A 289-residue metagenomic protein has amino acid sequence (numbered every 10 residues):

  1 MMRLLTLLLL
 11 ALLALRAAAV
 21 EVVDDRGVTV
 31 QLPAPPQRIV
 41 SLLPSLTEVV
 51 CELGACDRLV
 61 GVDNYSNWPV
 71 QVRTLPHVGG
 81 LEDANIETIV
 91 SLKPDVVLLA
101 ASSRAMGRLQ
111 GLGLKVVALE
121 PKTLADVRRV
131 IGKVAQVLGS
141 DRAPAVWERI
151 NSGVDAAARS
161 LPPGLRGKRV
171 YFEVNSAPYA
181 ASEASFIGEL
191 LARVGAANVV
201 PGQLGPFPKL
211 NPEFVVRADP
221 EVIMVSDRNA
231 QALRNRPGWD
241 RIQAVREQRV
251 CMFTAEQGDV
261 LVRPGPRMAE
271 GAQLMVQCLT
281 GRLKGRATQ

Functional and structural regions predicted by a protein language model:
M2-L10: Sec-dependent signal peptide recognition, specifically the positively charged N-region followed immediately by
A14-A17: N-terminal signal peptide c-region/cleavage motif recognized by signal peptidases
V20, Q37-L92, V96-S102, V199: A short, structured surface patch at a secondary-structure boundary
V20-V22, T29, V96, R104-Y179 (+2 more regions): Extracytoplasmic substrate-binding proteins
V23-G27, V78-E87, Q203-P212: Short helix-initiation/N-cap motifs at beta->coil->alpha
L43, A101-S102, V174-S176, Q203 (+3 more regions): Short secondary-structure boundary segments
Y65-W68, A180-F207: Alpha-helical, coiled-coil/dimerization segments enriched in small aliphatic residues
I86-P94, L112, K209-D219: Short helices/loops that flank or line small-molecule/ion binding pockets
